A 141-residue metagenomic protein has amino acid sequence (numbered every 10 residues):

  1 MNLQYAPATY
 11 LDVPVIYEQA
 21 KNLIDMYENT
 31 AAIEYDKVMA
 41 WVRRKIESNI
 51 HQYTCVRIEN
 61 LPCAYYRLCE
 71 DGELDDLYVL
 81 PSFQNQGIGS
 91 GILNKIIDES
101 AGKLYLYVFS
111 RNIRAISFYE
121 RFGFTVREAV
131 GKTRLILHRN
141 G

Functional and structural regions predicted by a protein language model:
L3-E18: A short beta-loop-alpha structural element at the N-terminal edge of CoA-dependent acyl/N-acetyltransferase catalytic
Y17-R43: Conserved GNAT-fold acetyl-CoA-binding loop/helix
H51-A64: Conserved beta-hairpin
A64-Y65, D71: Short glycine-/small-residue motifs
L74-Q84, V108-F109: A short, internal acetyl-CoA/4′-phosphopantetheine-binding micro-motif in the GNAT/acyltransferase core
F83, G87-K95: Conserved acetyl-CoA pyrophosphate-binding loop and the N-cap/start of the following alpha-helix in GNAT-like
E99-R111: Conserved GNAT acetyl-CoA-binding A-motif
Y105-V108, E120, T125-H138: Conserved catalytic-core motifs of GNAT/GCN5-like acyltransferases
